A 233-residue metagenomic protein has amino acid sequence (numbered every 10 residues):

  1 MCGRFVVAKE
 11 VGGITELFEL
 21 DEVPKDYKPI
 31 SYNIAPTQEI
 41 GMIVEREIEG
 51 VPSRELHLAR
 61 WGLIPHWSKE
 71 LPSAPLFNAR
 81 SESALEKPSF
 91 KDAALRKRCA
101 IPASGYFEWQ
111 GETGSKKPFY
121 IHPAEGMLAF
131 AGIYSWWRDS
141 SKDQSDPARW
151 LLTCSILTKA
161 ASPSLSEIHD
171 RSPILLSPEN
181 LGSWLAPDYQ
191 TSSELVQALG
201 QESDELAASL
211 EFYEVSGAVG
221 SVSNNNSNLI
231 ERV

Functional and structural regions predicted by a protein language model:
M1-V233: Short linear sequence motif anchored by a di-proline
